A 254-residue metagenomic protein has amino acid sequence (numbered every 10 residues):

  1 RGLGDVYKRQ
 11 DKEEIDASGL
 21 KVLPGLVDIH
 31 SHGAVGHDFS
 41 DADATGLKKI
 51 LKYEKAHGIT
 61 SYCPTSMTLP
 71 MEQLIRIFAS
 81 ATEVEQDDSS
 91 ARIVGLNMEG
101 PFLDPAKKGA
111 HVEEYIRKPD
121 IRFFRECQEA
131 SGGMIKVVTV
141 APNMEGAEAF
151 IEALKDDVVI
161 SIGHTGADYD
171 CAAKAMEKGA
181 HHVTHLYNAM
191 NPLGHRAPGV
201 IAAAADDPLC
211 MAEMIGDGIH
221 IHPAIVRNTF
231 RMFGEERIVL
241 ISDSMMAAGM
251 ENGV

Functional and structural regions predicted by a protein language model:
G2-Y7: Short, small-residue-biased leader/transition segments that mark boundaries at the very start of proteins
Q10-K48, K52: Replace "His-x-His-based motif
G25-V27, S161, L240-I241: Residue-level marker for buried hydrophobic side chains located in beta-strands that build the well-ordered beta-sheet
H32, K48-I77, A91-D104, S131-N143 (+4 more regions): Divalent metal-dependent hydrolysis catalytic cores, especially in the metallo-beta-lactamase
G33-A42, C63-Q73, A189-D206: Active-site loop-to-helix "anion-binding N-cap" substructures in soluble metabolic enzymes
K55, T82, Q128-S131, M176 (+1 more regions): Non-catalytic positions within long, well-ordered alpha-helices that form the structural scaffold/packing of enzyme
M98, P105-G199: Divalent metal-binding pocket/active-site signature
F150, C171-V254: Active-site-adjacent C-terminal substructures of enzyme catalytic domains
